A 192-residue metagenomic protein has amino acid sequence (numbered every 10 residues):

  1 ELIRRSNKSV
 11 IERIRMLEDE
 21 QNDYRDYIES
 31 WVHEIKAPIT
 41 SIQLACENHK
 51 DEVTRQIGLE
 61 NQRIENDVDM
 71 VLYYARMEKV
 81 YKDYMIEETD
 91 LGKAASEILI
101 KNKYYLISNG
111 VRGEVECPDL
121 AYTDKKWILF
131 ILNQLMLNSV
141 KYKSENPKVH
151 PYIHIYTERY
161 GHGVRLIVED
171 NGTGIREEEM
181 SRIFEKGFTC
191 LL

Functional and structural regions predicted by a protein language model:
V71, L135: Hydrophobic residues in the alpha-helical elements that line and stabilize the ATP-binding pocket of the HATPase_c
V80-Y84, L120-T123: Conserved micro-motifs of the catalytic ATP-binding
E88-Y104: Short beta-to-alpha transition helix within the HATPase_c
G110-L120: Conserved catalytic submotifs in the C-terminal HATPase_c
N138-K143: Short helix-loop "hinge" at the ATP-lid/N-box region of the Bergerat-fold HATPase_c
H150-H162: Short beta-strand/loop element within the Bergerat-fold HATPase_c
D170: Acidic ATP/Mg2+-coordinating residue in the GHKL
I175-G187: Short conserved segment of the HATPase_c
